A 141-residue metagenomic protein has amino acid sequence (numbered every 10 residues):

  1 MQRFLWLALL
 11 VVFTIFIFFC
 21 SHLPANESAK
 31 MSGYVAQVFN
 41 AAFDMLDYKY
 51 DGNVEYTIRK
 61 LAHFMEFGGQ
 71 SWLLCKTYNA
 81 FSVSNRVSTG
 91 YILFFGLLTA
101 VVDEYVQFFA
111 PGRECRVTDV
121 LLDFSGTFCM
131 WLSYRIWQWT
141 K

Functional and structural regions predicted by a protein language model:
M1-Q2, N79-V87: Membrane-interface helix-boundary motifs at transmembrane edges
M1-W72: "…centered on the first transmembrane helix and the immediately adjacent amphipathic helix/loop
Q2, R59-A62, Y91-G96, D119-D123: Alpha-helical transmembrane segments of multi-pass integral membrane proteins
V12-I17, S88-F108: Small-polar-interrupted transmembrane alpha-helices in polytopic inner-membrane proteins
A25-A29, S82-S84, F108, G112 (+2 more regions): Transmembrane helix-loop junctions in multipass membrane proteins, especially transporters and channels
E66-F81, S125-W139: Membrane-interfacial alpha-helical segments at the cytosolic side of multi-pass membrane proteins
A100-F124: Interfacial helix-loop-helix junctions of multi-pass membrane proteins
